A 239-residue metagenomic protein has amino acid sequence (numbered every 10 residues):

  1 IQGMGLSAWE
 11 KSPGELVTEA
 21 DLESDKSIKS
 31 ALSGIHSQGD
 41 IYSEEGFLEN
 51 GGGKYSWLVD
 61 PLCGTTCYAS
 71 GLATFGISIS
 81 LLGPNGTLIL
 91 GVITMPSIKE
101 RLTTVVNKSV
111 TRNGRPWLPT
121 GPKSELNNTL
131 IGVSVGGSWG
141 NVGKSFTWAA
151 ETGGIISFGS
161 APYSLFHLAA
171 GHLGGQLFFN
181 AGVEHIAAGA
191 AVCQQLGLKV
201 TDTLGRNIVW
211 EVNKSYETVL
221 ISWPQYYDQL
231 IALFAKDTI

Functional and structural regions predicted by a protein language model:
I1, D21, L32, T65 (+5 more regions): Residue-level signal for inorganic ion chemistry
I1-L62: N-terminal subdomain of lithium-sensitive/metallo-dependent phosphomonoesterases centered on the IMPase/IPPase/PAP
G3, T104-K108, Q194, K214-S215: A short, compositionally biased
W9, E49-G51, S70, N85 (+3 more regions): Solvent-exposed alpha-helices and their adjacent loops that cap or buttress functional pockets in soluble metabolic
E44, T94, F179: Conserved residues at the C-terminal ends of beta-strands
G51-K108: DPxDG-like acidic metal-binding loop motif
P119-I239: An extended, acidic
